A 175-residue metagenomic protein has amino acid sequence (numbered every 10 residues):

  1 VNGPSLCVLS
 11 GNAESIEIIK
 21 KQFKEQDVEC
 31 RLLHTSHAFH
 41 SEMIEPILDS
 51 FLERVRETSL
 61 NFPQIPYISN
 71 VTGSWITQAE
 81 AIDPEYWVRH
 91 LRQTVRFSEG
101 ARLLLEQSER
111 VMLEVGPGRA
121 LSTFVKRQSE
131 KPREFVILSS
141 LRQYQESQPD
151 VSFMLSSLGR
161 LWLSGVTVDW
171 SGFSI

Functional and structural regions predicted by a protein language model:
V1-G3, V8, A38, P66-G73 (+3 more regions): A glycine-rich phosphate-binding loop feature that marks nucleotide/adenosyl-phosphate handling sites
P4-L6, D27, E109-M112, P132-F135: Active-site lining segments that contact anionic ligands and/or coordinate catalytic metals
S5, T35, H40, P84-R89 (+1 more regions): Short beta-alpha connecting loops at secondary-structure transitions that line or flank enzyme active sites
G11-I16: Helix N-cap motif at beta-to-alpha junctions
I18-I19, G100: Hydrophobic side chains in well-ordered alpha-helices
K24-E114, V151-S164, S171: Acyltransferase
R119-K131: Short Gly/Thr/Asp-enriched flexible loops that form oxyanion-binding sites at enzyme active sites
K131-S164: Short, flexible loop segments at boundaries between secondary-structure elements
